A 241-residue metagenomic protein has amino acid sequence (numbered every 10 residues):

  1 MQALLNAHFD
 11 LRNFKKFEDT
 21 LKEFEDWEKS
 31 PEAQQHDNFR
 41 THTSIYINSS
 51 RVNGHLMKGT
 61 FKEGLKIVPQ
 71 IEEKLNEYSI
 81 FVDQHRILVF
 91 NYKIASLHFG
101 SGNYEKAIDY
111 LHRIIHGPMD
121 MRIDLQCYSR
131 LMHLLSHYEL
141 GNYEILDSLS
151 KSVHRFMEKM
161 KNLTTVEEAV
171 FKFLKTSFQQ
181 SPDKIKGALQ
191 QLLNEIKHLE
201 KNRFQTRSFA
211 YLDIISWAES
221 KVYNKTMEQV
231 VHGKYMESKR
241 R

Functional and structural regions predicted by a protein language model:
M1-S30: Internal metal/ion-chelating core segments
Q2-A3, T43-N53, R86-S96, G100 (+2 more regions): "A position-specific structural signal for the A-helix of alpha-solenoid helical repeats
F14, F61-K62, Y104, Y143: TPR-repeat structural position
L21-Q35, V68-I80, I108-M119, K151-N162 (+1 more regions): Amphipathic alpha-helical segments of tetratricopeptide repeats
Q35-H42, D83-H85, D124: Residue signature of alpha-solenoid helical repeat architecture, marking inter-repeat boundaries and helix-start
E144-R241: C-terminal non-catalytic interaction modules
